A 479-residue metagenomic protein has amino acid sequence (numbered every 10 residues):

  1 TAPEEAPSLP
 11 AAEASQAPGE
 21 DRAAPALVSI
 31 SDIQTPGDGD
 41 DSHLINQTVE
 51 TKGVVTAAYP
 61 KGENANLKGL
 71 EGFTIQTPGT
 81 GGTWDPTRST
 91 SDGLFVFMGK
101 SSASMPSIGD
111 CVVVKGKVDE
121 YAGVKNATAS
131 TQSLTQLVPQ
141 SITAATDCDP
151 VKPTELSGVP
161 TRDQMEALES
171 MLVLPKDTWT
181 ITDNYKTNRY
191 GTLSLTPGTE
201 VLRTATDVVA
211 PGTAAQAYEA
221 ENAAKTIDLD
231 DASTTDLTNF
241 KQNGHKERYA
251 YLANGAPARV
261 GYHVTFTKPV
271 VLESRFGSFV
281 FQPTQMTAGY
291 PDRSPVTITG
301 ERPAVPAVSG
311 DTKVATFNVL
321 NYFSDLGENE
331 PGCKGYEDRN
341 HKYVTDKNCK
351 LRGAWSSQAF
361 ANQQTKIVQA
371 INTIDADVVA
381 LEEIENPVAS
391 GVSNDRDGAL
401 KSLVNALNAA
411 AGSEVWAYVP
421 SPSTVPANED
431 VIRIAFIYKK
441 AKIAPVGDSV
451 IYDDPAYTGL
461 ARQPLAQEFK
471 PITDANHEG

Functional and structural regions predicted by a protein language model:
A2-A26: Low-complexity, acidic Ser/Thr/Pro-rich repeat tracts that form intrinsically disordered stalk/linker regions of very
G19-T345, Q363-T365, I443, Y452-Q463: Extended non-catalytic accessory segments flanking core domains
G39-L44, P60-A65, Y121-N126, V378-E383 (+2 more regions): Surface-exposed patches in mature extracellular/periplasmic domains of secreted proteins
Y59-K61, T77-T83, T234-D236, N386-V388 (+2 more regions): Short regulatory "switch" loops immediately downstream of catalytic or recognition motifs within protein catalytic
V270, N318, V379, I437 (+1 more regions): Conserved hydrophobic/aromatic pocket- or pore-lining residues that grip, position, or stack substrates in active sites
Q285-R433, P471-T473, H477: N-terminal, active-site-proximal structural segment of metallo-dependent hydrolase catalytic domains
N428, R433-H477: A well-ordered secondary-structure block
